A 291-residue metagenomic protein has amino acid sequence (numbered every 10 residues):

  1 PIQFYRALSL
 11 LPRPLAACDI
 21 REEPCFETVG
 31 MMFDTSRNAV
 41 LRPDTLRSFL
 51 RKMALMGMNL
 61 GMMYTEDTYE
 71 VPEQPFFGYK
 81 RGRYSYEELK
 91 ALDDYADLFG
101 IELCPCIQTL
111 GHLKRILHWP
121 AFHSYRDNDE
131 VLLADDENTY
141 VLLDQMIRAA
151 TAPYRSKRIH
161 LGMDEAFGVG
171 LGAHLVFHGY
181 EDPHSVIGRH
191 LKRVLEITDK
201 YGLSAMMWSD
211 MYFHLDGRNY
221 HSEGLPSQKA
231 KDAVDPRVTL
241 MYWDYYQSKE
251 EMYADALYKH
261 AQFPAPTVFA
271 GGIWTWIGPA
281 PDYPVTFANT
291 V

Functional and structural regions predicted by a protein language model:
P1-M206, V268-G271: Feature activates predominantly on carbohydrate-active enzymes
S9, P153-R155, G168-V291: Catalytic-core regions of glycoside hydrolase
